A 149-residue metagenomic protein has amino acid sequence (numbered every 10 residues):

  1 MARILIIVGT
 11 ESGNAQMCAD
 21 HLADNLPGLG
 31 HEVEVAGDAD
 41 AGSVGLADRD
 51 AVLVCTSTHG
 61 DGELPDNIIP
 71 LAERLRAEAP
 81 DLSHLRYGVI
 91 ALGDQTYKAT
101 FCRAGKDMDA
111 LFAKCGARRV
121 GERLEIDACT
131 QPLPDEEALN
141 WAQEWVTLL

Functional and structural regions predicted by a protein language model:
A2-R3, G13-M17, N25, L29 (+1 more regions): FMN-binding flavodoxin-like domain, especially the glycine-rich phosphate-binding loop
I4-V8: Local sequence-structure signature of Cys/Sec-based thiol-disulfide redox active-site neighborhoods
P27-S43: A short, well-structured beta->alpha microelement
